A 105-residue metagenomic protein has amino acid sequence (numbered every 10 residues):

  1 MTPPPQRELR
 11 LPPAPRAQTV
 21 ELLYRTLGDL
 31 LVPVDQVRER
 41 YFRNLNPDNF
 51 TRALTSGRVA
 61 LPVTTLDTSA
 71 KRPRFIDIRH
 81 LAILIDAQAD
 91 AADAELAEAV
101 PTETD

Functional and structural regions predicted by a protein language model:
T2-R25: Short, Lys/Arg-enriched anionic-surface-contact patches
P5-L11, V34-R43, A92-A94: Short, mixed-charge, low-aromatic patches
E8, L66-A70, H80-Q88: Short, charged low-complexity intrinsically disordered segments located at boundaries of structured domains
Q18-R52, L84: Polyanion-binding surface elements
G28, T55, V59, D86-D90: Generic surface-pattern signal
L31-V32, F75-D77: Short aromatic/basic micro-patch
Y41-F75, V100-T104: Major-groove DNA-recognition helix of helix-turn-helix-type DNA-binding domains
D77-D105: A short, Lys/Arg-enriched interface patch at domain edges and termini
